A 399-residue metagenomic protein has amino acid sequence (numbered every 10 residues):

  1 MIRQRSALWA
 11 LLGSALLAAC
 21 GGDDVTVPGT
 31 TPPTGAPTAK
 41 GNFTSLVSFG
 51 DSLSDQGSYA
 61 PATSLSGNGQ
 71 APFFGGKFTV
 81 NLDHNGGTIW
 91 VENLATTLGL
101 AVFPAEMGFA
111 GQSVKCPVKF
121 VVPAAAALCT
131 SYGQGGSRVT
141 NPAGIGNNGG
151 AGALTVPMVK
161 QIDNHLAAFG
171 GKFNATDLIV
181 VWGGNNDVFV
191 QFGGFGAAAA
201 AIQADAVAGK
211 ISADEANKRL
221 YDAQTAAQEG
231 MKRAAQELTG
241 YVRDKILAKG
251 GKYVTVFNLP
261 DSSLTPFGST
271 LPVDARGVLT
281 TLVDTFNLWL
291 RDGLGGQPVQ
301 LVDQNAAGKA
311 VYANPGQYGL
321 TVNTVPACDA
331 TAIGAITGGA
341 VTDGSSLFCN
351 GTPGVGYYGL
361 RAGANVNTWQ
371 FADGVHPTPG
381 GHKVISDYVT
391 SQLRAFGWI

Functional and structural regions predicted by a protein language model:
M1-W9: Bacterial N-terminal signal peptides that target proteins for export
L11-G13: Hydrophobic helical h-region of N-terminal Sec-dependent signal peptides in bacterial secretory/periplasmic proteins
L17-A19: C-terminal motif of bacterial Sec signal peptides marking the signal peptidase cleavage site
G21-I399: Conserved active-site regions of diverse hydrolases
